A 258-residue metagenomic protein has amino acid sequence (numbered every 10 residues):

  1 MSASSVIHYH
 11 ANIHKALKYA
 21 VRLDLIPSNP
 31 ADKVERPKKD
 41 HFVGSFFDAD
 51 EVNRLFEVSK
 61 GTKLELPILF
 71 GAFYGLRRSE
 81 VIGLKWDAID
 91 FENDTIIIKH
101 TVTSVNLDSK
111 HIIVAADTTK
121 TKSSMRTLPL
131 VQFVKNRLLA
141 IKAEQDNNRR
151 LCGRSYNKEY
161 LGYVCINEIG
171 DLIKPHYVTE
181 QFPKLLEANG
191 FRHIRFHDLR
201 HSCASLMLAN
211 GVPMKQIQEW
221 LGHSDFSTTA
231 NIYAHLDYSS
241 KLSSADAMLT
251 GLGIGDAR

Functional and structural regions predicted by a protein language model:
M1-L25, H41, L172-Y177, R192-D198: N-terminal core-binding DNA-recognition domain of tyrosine site-specific recombinases/integrases
A3, E57, G61-T62, Y74 (+4 more regions): Short, basic (Lys/Arg/His-rich) helix/loop patches that form interaction surfaces in the mid-to-C-terminal regions
I7, R22, I26-S28, D32-W86 (+4 more regions): Basic, Lys/Arg- and aromatic-enriched nucleic-acid-binding interface segment
A20-P30, F91, H100-L107, A140-R154 (+1 more regions): Proline-centered turn/helix-capping motifs that create local helix->coil transitions or kinks
F46, V102-S104, K135, L221-A247: Catalytic-site neighborhood detector that most strongly recognizes the C-terminal catalytic loop/helix of tyrosine
N53-R54, V58-K60, L107-A115, N210 (+2 more regions): DNA/chromatin major-groove-contacting recognition/catalytic segments
G83-I89, Q218-S224, A234: A short, basic/aromatic helix-end/turn motif that makes direct DNA contacts
N93, S104-N106, H111-M125, Q132-V134 (+5 more regions): C-terminal secondary-structure termini that scaffold catalytic or DNA-interacting sites
